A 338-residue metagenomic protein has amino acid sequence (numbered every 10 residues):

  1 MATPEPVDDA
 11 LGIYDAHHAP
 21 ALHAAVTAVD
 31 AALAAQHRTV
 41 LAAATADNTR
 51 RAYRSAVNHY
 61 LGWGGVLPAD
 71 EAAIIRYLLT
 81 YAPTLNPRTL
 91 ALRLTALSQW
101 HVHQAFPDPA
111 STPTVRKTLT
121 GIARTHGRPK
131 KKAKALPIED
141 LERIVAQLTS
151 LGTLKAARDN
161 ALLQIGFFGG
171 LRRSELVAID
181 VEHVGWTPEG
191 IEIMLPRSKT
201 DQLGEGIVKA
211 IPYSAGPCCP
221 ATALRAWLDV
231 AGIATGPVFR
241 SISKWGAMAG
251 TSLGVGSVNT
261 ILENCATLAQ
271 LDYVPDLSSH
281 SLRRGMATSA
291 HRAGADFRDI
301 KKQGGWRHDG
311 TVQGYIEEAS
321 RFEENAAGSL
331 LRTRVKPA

Functional and structural regions predicted by a protein language model:
M1-A338: Extended, non-catalytic subsegments within catalytic or DNA/protein-binding/adaptor domains
